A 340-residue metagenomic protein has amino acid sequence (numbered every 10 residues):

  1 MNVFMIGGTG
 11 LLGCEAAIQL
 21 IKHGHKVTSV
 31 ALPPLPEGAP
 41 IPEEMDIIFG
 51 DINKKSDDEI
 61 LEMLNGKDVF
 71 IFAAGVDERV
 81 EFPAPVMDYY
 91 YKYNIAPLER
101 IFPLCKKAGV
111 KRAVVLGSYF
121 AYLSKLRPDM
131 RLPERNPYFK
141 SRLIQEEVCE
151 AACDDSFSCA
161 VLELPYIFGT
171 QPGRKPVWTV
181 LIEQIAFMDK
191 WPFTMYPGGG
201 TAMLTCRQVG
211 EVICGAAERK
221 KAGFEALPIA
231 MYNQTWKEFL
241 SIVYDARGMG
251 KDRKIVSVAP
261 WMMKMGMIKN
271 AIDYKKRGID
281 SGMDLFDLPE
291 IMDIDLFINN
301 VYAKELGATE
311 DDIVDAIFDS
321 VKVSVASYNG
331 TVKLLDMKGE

Functional and structural regions predicted by a protein language model:
V3-H23: N-terminal Rossmann NAD(P)H-binding glycine-rich loop of SDR-like oxidoreductase domains
F49-A96, R100, Y122: NAD(P)H-binding glycine-rich loop region in Rossmannoid oxidoreductase-like domains and their noncatalytic homologs
A96-K140, A160: Conserved Rossmann-fold NAD(P)-dependent oxidoreductase catalytic core, especially the SDR/UDP-sugar
C149-G173: Conserved beta-loop-beta element that borders a ligand/cofactor-binding pocket
G169-I182, A216-L227, K251: Glycine/proline-rich active-site loop of Rossmann-fold NAD(P)-dependent oxidoreductases
E183-L204: A conserved pocket-lining segment of Rossmann-fold NAD(P)-dependent short-chain dehydrogenase/reductase
L240-L296: Terminal hydrophobic/aromatic helix or amphipathic segment near a protein terminus
D293-E340: Amphipathic terminal alpha-helices
